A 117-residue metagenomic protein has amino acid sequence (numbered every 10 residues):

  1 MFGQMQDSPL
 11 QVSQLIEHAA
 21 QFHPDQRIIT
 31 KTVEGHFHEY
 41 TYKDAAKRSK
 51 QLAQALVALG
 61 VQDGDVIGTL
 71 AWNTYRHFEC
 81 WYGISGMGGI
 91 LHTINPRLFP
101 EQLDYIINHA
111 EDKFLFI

Functional and structural regions predicted by a protein language model:
M1-D7: A detector for short, charged/polar N-terminal pre-domain segments
Q6, D25, H36, I90 (+1 more regions): Glycine-rich, flexible loop/turn motifs
D7-I29, K47: A short N-terminal helical cap/helix-turn-helix that marks the beginning of AMP-binding/adenylate-forming
L10, Q21, Q62, N108-A110: Structured loop/turn residues at beta-strand edges in well-structured enzyme cores
L15-E17, L59, G86-I117: Structural core segment of the AMP-binding/adenylate-forming
D25, T69, I84, G89-I90: Gly/Ser/Thr-rich helix-start
I28-Y82, F99-D104, N108: Conserved AMP-binding/adenylate-forming core of the ANL superfamily
